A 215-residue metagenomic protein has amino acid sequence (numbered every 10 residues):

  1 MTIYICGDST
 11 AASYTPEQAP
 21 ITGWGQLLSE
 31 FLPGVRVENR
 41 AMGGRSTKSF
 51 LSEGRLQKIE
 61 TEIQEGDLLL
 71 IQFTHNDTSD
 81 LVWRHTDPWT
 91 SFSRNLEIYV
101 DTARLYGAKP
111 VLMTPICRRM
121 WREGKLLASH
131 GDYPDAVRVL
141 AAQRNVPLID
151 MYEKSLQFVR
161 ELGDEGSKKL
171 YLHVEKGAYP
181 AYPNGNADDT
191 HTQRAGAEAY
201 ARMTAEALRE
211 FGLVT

Functional and structural regions predicted by a protein language model:
M1-M42, Q57-E65, L69: Serine-esterase "nucleophile elbow" of acetyl-processing enzymes
D8, R40-R45, R84-H85, W121: Short, basic, glycine/proline-bearing loop/turn elements
S13, T47-K48, S79, W121: Glycine/Thr-rich phosphate-binding loops of Rossmann-like dinucleotide-binding domains
R45-S46, D150: Short, solvent-exposed coil/turn linker segments
S46-G54: Structural motif
G54-E198, R202-T215: Alpha-helical cap/lid subdomain in secreted, periplasmic, or secretory-pathway luminal O-acyl-processing enzymes
